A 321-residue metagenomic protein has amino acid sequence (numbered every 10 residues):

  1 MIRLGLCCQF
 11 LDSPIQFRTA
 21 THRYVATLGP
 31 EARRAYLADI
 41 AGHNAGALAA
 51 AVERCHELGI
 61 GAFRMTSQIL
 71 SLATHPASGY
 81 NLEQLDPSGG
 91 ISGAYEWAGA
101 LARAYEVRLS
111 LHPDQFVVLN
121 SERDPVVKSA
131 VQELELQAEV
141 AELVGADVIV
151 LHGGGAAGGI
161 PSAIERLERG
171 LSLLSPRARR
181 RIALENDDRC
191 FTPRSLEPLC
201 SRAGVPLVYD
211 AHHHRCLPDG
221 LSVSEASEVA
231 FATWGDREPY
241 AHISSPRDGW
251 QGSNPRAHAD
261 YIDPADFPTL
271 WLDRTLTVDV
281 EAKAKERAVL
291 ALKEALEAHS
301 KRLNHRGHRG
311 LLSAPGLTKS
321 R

Functional and structural regions predicted by a protein language model:
M1-R108, Q115-A130, A138-V148, L173 (+6 more regions): Alpha/beta catalytic barrel-like cores
H112, D210: Conserved acidic functional residues
Q115, D188, H213: Short, glycine/acidic-enriched loop or turn micro-motifs at the edges of active sites
L134: Short amphipathic alpha-helical/adjacent loop interface patches that line ligand and macromolecule-binding sites
V144-G158: Active-site groove signature of glycoside hydrolases
I160-L171, I182-N186: Multi-pass alpha-helical transmembrane bundles in non-GPCR membrane proteins that perform intramembrane catalysis
F191-T192, H212-C216: Short acidic, Gly/Ser-rich segments with clustered Asp/Glu that frequently serve as metal-coordination loops in enzyme
H305-R321: Short, low-complexity, charge-dense intrinsically disordered segments
